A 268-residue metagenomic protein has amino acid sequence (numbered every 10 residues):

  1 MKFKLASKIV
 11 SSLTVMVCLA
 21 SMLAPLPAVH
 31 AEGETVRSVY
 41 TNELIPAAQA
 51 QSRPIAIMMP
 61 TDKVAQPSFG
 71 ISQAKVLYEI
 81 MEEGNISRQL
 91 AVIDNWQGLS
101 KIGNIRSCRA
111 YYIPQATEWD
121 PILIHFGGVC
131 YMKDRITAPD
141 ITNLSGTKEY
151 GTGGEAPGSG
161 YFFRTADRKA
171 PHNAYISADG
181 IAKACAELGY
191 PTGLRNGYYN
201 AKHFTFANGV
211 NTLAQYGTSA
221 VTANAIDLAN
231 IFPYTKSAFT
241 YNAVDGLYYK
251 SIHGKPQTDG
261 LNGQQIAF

Functional and structural regions predicted by a protein language model:
M1-K4, Y234-K236: Short intrinsically disordered, low-complexity coil segments enriched in acidic
K2-L13: Bacterial N-terminal signal peptides that target proteins for export
S11-L23: Hydrophobic helical h-region of N-terminal Sec-dependent signal peptides in bacterial secretory/periplasmic proteins
A20-V36: Sec-dependent signal peptide cleavage junction
E32-Y78, E83-F268: A surface/extracellular/periplasmic glyco- and lipid-processing/surface-interacting theme
